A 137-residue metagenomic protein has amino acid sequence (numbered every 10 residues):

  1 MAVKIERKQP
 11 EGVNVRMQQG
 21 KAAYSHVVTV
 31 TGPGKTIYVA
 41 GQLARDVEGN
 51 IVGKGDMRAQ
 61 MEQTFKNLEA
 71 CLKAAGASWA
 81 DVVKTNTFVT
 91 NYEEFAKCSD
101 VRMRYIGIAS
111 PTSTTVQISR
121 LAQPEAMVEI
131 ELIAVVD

Functional and structural regions predicted by a protein language model:
M1-K66, A70-A75, A80-V83, V89-D137: N-terminal presequence-like segments and the immediate start of the first folded domain
